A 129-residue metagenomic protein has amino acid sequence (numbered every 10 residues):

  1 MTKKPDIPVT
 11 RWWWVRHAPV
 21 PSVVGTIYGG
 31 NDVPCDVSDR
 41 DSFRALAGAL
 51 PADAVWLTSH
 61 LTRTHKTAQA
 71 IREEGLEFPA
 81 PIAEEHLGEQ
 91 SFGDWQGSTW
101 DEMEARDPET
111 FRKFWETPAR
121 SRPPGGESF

Functional and structural regions predicted by a protein language model:
M1-R11, L46-A52, Q90-E102: Acidic, low-complexity terminal tails and accessory targeting/binding regions of phosphate-metabolizing enzymes
K3-K4, K66, K113: Context-gated lysine
K4, W13, P19-P21, P81 (+1 more regions): Residue-level detector of functional hotspots within protein domains
I7-L76, R106: Active-site-proximal alpha-helix that buttresses catalytic centers in soluble enzyme cores
E74-F129: Phosphate-handling substructures
